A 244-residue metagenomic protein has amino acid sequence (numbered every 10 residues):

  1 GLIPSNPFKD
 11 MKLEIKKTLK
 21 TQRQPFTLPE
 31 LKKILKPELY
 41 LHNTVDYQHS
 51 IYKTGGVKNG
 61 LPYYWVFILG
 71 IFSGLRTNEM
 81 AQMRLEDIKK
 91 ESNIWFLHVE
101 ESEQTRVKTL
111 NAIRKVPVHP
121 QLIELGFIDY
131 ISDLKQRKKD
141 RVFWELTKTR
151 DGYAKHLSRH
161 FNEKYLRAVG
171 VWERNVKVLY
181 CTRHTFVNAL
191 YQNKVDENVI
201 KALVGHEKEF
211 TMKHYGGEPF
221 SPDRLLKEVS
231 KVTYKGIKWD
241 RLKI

Functional and structural regions predicted by a protein language model:
I3, D10-T77, A81: Basic, Lys/Arg- and aromatic-enriched nucleic-acid-binding interface segment
F8, F26, L35-Y40, Y64-W65 (+3 more regions): Tryptophan-centric aromatic hotspots in well-structured domains and transmembrane helices
D10-I15, S73, Q82-L125: Conserved tyrosine-mediated DNA breakage-rejoining catalytic core shared by Y-recombinases
D10-K12, E86-E91, W95-H98, P117 (+4 more regions): Active/binding-pocket-proximal capping segment
P25, V204-W239: Catalytic-site neighborhood detector that most strongly recognizes the C-terminal catalytic loop/helix of tyrosine
L31, G60-Y64, A154, S158 (+1 more regions): Short, leucine-enriched amphipathic alpha-helices that occur as contiguous helical runs
N43-G56, S73, V116, S132-R141 (+3 more regions): Short, basic (Lys/Arg/His-rich) helix/loop patches that form interaction surfaces in the mid-to-C-terminal regions
I68, T77, K90-L97, N111 (+3 more regions): C-terminal structured domain segments across diverse proteins
